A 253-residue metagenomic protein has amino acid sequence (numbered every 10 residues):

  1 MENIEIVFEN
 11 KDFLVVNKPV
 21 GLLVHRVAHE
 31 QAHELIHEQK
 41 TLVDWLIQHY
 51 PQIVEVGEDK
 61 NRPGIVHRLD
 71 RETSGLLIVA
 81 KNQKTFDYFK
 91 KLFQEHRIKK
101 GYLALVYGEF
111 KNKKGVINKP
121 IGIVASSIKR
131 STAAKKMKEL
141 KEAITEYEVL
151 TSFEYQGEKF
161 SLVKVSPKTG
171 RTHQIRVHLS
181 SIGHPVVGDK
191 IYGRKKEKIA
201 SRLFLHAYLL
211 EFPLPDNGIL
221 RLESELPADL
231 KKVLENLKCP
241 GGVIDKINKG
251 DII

Functional and structural regions predicted by a protein language model:
M1-F13, L22-H25, Y155-G157, T172 (+1 more regions): Pseudouridine synthases involved in rRNA/tRNA modification
M1-I128, G218-I219, E225-L237, N248-I253: RNA pseudouridine synthases
I6, V106, E146-V149, V186: Conserved hydrophobic positions within beta-strands
Y50, S127-R130, E142, K190-K196: Short Pro/Gly-enriched beta-strand edge/turn motifs at strand-loop
H67-R68, K135-E139, I199-R202: Short Gly/Pro-enriched turn/cap motifs at secondary-structure boundaries
R71, K111-N112, S126, T151-Q156 (+2 more regions): Short, conserved beta-turn/loop elements at beta-strand boundaries and strand-helix junctions
V124, I128, K135-T151: Non-catalytic RNA-recognition surface used by pseudouridine synthases
V163-V165: Short histidine-centered loop motifs in beta-beta connectors
